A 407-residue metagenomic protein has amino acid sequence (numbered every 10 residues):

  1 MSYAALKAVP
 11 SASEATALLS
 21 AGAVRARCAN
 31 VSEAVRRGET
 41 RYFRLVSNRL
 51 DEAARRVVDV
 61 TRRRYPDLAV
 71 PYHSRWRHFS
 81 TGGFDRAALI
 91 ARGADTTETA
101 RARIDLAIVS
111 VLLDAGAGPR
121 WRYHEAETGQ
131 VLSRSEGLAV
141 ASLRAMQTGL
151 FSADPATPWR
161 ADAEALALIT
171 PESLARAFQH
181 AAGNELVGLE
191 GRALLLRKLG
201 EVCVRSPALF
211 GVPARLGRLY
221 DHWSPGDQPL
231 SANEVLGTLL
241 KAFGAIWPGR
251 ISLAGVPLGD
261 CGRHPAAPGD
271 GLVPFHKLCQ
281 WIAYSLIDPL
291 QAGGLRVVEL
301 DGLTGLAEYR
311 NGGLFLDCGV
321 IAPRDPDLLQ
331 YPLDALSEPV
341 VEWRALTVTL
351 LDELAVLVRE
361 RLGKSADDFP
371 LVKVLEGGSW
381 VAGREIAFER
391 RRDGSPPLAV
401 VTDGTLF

Functional and structural regions predicted by a protein language model:
S2-G293, E299-D327, Y331, E338-F407: Extended, well-ordered protein cores
